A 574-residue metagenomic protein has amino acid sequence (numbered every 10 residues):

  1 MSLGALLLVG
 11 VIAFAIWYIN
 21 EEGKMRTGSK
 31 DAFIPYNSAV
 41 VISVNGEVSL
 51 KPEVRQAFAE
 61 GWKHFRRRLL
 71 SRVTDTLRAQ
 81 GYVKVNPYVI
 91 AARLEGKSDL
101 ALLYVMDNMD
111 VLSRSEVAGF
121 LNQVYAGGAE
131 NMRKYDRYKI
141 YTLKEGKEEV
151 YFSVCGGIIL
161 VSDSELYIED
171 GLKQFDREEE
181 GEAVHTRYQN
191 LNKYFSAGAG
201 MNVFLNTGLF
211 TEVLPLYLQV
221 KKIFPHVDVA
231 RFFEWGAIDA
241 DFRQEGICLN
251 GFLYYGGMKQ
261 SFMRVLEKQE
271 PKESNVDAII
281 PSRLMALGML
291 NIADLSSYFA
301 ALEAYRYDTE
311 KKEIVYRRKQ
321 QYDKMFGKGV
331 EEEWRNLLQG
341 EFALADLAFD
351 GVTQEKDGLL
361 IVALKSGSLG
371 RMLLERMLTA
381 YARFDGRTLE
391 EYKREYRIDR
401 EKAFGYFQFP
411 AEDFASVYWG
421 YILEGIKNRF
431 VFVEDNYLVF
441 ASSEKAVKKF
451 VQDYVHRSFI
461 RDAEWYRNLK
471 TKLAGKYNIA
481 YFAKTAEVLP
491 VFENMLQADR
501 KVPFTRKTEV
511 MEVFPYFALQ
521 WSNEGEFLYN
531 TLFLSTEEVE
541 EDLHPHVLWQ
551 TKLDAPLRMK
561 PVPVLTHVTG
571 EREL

Functional and structural regions predicted by a protein language model:
S2-T142, G146, Y188-R231, C248-D357 (+1 more regions): Structural boundary/hinge residues at secondary-structure and domain interfaces
N20-E21, R26, Y481, P490-R500 (+1 more regions): Sequence/structural signature of beta-propeller modules and their immediately flanking N-terminal secretory/stalk
V40-I42, L102-M106, M201-V203, E234-I238 (+8 more regions): One face of beta-strands
V54, E60-N86, V124-G146, V150-G246 (+3 more regions): An internal, short helix-loop-strand segment that often contains or flanks glycine-aspartate motifs
E234-S261, L266-K268, T508-E537: Secretory-pathway-linked proteins and extracytosolic
L344, L359, L374-T379, E434-D435 (+2 more regions): Exposed, low-structure sequence patches enriched in small/polar residues
D350-V352, K560-E571: Structural signature of eukaryotic scaffold interfaces centered on beta-propeller domains
V539-M559, E573: Aromatic (tryptophan-biased) beta-strands that constitute blades/sheets of beta-rich domains
